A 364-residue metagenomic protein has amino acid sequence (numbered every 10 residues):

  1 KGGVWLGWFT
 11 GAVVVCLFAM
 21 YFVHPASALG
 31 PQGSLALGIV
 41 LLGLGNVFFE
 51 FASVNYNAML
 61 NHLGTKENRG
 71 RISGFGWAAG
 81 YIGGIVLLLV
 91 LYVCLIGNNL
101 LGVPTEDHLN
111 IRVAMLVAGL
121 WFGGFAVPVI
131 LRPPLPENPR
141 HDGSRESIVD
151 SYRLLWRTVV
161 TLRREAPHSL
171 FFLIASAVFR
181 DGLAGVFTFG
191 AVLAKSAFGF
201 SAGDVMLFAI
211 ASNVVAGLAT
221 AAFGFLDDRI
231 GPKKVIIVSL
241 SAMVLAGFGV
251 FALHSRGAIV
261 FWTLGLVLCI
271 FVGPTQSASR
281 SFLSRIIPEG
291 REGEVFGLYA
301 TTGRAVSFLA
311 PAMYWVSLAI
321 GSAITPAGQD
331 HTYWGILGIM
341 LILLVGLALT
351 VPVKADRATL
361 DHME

Functional and structural regions predicted by a protein language model:
K1, L218-P232, L318: Helix-to-loop junctions at the C-terminal end of transmembrane segments in multipass secondary transporters
K1-G11, R229-A242: Cytoplasmic membrane-interface "Motif A"-like loop-to-helix N-cap segments of 12-TM Major Facilitator Superfamily
T10-Q32, S241-R256: C-terminal ends and interior cores of transmembrane alpha-helices in multi-pass membrane transporters/permeases
L95-L120, V316-L343: A membrane-interface helix-boundary motif in multi-pass transporters
W121-R132, L337-E364: Multi-pass alpha-helical transporter architecture, strongest for 12-TM Major Facilitator/SLC carriers used
L135-L173: Juxtamembrane intracellular "pre-TM" segments in multi-pass secondary transporters
T188-V205: Short amphipathic helix-loop junctions that connect adjacent transmembrane helices in Major Facilitator Superfamily/SLC
K233-Q276: C-terminal transmembrane helical hairpin of 12-TM major facilitator-type secondary transporters
